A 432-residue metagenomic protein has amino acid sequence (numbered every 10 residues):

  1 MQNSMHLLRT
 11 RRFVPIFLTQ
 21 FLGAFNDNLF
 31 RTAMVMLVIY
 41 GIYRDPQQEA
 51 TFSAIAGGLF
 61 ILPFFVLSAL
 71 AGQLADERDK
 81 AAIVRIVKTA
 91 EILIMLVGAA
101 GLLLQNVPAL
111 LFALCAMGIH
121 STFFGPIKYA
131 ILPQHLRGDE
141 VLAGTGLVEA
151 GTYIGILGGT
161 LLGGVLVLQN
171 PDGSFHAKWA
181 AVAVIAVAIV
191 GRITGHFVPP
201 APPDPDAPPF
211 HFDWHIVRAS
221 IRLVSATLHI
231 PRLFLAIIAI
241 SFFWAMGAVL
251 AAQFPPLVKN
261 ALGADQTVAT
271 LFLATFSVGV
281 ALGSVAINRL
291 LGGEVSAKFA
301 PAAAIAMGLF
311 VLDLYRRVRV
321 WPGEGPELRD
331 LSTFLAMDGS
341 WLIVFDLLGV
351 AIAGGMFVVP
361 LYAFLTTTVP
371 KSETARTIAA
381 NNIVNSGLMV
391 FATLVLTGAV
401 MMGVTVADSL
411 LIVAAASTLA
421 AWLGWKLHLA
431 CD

Functional and structural regions predicted by a protein language model:
M1-V14, A201-I238, A261, E327-A336: Juxtamembrane intracellular "pre-TM" segments in multi-pass secondary transporters
R9, D76-E77, L103, Q134 (+4 more regions): Membrane-helix boundary and inter-helical linker elements of multi-pass secondary transporters
V14-T32, A56-I94, A109-L168, L235 (+6 more regions): Substrate-agnostic recognition of the 12-TM MFS/MFS-like secondary transporter fold
A33-F64: Extracellular/periplasmic helix-loop-helix junction of adjacent transmembrane segments in MFS-like secondary
Y40-Y43, L104, P108, F197 (+5 more regions): Juxtamembrane transmembrane-helix termini
F52-A54, L59, V66, E77 (+9 more regions): C-terminal transmembrane bundle of multi-pass solute transporters/carriers
L96-A100, G164-V165, R192-I193, L223 (+2 more regions): Alpha-helical transmembrane segments of multipass membrane proteins
V107-L114, G118, A143-D206, G279 (+2 more regions): Hydrophobic alpha-helical transmembrane segments
